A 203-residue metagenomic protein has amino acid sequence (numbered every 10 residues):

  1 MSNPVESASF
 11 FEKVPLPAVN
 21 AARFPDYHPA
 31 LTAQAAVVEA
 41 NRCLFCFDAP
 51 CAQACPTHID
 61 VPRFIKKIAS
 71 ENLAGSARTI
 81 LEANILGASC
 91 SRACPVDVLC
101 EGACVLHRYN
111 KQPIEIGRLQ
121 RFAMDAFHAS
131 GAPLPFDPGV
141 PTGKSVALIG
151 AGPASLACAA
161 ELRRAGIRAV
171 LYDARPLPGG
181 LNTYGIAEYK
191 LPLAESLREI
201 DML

Functional and structural regions predicted by a protein language model:
M1-S145: Ferredoxin-type iron-sulfur electron-transfer modules and their immediate structural context
I85, G152-P153, L177: Residue-level detector of alpha-helix initiation sites
I114, G185-L203: N-terminal glycine-rich dinucleotide-binding loop that anchors FAD/FMN and/or NAD(P) in oxidoreductases
V140, S145-I149, L197-M202: Feature captures the FAD/FMN-dependent oxidoreductase FAD-binding
S145-V170: N-terminal Rossmann-like FAD-binding beta1-loop-alpha1 element of flavoenzymes
I167-T183: Glycine-rich FAD pyrophosphate-binding loop
